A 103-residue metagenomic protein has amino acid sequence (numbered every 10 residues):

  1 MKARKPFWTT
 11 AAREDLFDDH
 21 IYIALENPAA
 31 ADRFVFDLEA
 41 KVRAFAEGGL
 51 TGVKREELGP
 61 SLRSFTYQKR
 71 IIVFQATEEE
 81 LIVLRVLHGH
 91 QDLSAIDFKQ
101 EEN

Functional and structural regions predicted by a protein language model:
M1-L62, E102-N103: Basic, Lys/Arg-enriched alpha-helical interface segments
H20-Y22, F34, F65-Y67, F74 (+1 more regions): Aromatic side chains
L50-E80: Basic/aromatic recognition patch in beta-strand/loop cores that engages polyanionic ligands
R70-I71, Q75-N103: Enriched for short, Lys/Arg-rich terminal
